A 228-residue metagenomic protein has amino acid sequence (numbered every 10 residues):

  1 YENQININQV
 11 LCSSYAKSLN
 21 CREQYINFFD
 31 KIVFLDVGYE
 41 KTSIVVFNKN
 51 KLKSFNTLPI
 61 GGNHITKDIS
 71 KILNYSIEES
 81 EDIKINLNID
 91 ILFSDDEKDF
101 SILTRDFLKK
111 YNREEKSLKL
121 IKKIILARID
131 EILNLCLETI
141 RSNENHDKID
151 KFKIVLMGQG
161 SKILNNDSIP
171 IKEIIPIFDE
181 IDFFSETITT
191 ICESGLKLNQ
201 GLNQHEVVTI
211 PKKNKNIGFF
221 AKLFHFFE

Functional and structural regions predicted by a protein language model:
Y1-I32, K53, S76, D90-D96 (+5 more regions): Nucleotide/phosphate-binding catalytic cleft detector across ATP-hydrolyzing and phosphate-transferring enzymes
I5, Y15, F47-D130, N134 (+2 more regions): Phosphate-binding glycine-rich/basic clefts of nucleotide- and phosphate-handling proteins, predominantly
Q24-S54, I69: Gly/Thr-rich phosphate-binding beta-strand-loop-beta motif of the actin/hexokinase/Hsp70
I91, K148-I171: Glycine-rich phosphate-binding loops at beta-strand->alpha-helix junctions
K123-I124, V155-Q159, D182-T187: Short, contiguous acidic/charged loop-to-helix segments that flank catalytic cores in large enzymes
I129, L135, T189-H205: Gly/Ser/Thr/Ala-enriched C-terminal appendages of enzymes
L137-K153: Phosphate/pyrophosphate-binding loops at sites that engage ATP/ADP/AMP, CoA/4′-phosphopantetheine, polyphosphate
S168-K197: Conserved phosphate-binding/catalytic loops in two-lobed NTP-binding clefts
